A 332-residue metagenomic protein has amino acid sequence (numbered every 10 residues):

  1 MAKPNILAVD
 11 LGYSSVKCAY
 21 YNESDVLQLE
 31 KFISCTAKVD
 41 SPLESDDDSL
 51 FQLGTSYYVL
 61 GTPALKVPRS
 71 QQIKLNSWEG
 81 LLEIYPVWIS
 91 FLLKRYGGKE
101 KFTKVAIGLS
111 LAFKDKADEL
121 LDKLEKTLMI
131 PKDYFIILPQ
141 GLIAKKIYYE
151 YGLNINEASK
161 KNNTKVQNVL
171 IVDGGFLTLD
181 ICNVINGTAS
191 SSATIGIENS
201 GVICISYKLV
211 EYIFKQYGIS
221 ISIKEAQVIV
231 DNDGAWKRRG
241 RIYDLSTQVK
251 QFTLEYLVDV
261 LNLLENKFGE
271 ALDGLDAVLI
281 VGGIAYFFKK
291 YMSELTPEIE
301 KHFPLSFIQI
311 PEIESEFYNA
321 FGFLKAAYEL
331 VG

Functional and structural regions predicted by a protein language model:
M1-V169, T188-V202, Q227, W236-R241 (+1 more regions): Nucleotide/phosphate-binding catalytic cleft detector across ATP-hydrolyzing and phosphate-transferring enzymes
G175-G234: Aromatic-anchored, glycine/proline-accented short structural segments that stabilize local strand-turns or short
